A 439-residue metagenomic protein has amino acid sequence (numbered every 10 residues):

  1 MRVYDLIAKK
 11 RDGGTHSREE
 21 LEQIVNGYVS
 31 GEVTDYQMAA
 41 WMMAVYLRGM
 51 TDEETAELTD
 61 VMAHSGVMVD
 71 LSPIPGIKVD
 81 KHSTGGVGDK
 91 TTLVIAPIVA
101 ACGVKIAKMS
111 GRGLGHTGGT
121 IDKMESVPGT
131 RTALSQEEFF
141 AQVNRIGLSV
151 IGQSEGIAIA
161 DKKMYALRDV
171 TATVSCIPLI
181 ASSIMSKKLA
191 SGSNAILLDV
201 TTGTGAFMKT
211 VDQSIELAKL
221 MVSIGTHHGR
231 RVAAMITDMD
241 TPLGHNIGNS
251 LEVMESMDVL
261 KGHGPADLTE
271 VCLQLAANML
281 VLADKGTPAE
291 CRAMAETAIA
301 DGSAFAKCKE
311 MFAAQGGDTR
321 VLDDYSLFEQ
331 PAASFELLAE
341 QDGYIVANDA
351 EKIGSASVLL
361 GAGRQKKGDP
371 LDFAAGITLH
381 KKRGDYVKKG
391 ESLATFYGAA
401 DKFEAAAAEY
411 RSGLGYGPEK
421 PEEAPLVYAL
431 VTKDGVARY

Functional and structural regions predicted by a protein language model:
M1-G88, K309-D318, K433, Y439: Acidic, glycine/proline-rich low-complexity segments that act as flexible tails and inter-domain linkers
V3-Y4, T120, D161-D169, T202: Gly-rich Lys/Arg/Thr-decorated short loops/hinges at beta-loop-alpha junctions or inter-strand turns that position
D5, S17, Y28, M68-V69 (+5 more regions): Well-ordered secondary-structure scaffolds
L47, L93-I106, K187-G192, I224-H228 (+1 more regions): Alpha-helix C-terminal capping segments
I77-A100, V104-H116: Glycine/serine-rich anion-binding loops at beta->alpha junctions that coordinate negatively charged ligand groups
I106-S110, T132-S135, V150-Q153, L197-V200 (+1 more regions): General beta-strand structural signal in soluble alpha/beta enzymes
K123-S149, K219-G225, G229: A glycine-rich helix N-cap at a beta->alpha junction
N144-S193: Phosphate/diphosphate-binding glycine-rich loops and adjacent basic-rich segments that engage nucleotide
